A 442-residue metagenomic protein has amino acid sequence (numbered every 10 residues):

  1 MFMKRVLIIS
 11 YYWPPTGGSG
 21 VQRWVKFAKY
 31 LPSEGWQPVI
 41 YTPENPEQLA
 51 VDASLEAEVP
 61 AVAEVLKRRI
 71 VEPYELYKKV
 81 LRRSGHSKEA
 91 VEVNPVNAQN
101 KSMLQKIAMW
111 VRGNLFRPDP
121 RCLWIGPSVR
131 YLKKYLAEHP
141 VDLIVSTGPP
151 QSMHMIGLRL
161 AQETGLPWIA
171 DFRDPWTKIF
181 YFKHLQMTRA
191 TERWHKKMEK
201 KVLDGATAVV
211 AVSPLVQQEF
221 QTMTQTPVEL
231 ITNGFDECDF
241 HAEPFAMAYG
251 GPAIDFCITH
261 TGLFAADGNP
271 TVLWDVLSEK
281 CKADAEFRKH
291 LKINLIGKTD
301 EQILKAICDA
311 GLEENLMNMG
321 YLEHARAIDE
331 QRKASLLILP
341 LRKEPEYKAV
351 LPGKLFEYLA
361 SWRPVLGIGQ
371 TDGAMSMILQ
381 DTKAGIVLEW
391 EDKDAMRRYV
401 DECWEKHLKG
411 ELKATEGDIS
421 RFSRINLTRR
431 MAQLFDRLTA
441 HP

Functional and structural regions predicted by a protein language model:
M1-E75, V228, K280, D436-P442: N-terminal subdomain of nucleotide-sugar transferases
T42-G126: A conserved catalytic-core segment of Leloir-type glycosyltransferases
Y74-K79, F235-I254: Acidic anion/phosphate-binding donor-loop and adjacent secondary structure in glycosyltransferase catalytic cores
R130-K133, S152-M155, R159-E163, W176-T177 (+1 more regions): Membrane-proximal helix-turn-helix segments that form the acceptor-binding/catalytic region of lipid-linked
T207, N315-M317, Q331-K348: Acidic donor-binding loop of glycosyltransferase active sites
L215, G234: Carbohydrate-associated surface elements
G250-G268, W274-L277, L427: Conserved donor-binding/catalytic core segment of Leloir-type glycosyltransferases
H290-G297, Q302-I328: Nucleotide-activated donor-binding/catalytic signature segment of Leloir-type glycosyltransferases, i.e., the conserved
